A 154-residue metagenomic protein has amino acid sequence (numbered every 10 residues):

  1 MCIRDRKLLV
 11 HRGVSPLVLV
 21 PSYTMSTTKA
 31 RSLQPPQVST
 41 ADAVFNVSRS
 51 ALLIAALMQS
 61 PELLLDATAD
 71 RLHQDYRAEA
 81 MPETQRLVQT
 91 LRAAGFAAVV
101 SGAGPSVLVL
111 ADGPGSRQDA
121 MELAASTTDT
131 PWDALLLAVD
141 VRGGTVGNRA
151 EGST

Functional and structural regions predicted by a protein language model:
M1-D5: Conserved small/polar residues in nucleotide/adenosyl-binding loops
K7-L9: Short secondary-structure boundary/capping segments
H11-A94: Acyltransferase
A56-T154: Glycine-rich, charge-dense phosphate/pyrophosphate-binding loop(s) and the adjacent flexible "lid"/catalytic subdomain
